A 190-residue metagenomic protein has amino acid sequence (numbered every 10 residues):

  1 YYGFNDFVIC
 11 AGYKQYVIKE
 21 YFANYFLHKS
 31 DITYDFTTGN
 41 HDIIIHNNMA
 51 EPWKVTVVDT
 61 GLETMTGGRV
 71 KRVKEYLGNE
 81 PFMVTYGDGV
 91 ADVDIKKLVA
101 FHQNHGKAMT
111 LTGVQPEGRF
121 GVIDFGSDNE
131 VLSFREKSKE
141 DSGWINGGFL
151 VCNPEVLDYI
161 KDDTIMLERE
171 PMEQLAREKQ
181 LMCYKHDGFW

Functional and structural regions predicted by a protein language model:
Y1-Y86, K97: Conserved N-terminal catalytic core of the sugar/cofactor nucleotidyltransferase
Y2, Y76, N104-H105, E178: Alpha-helix C-cap/termination motif
N5-F7, A108-M109, Q180: Residues at the starts of beta-strands that form the adenosine-phosphate
N24-H28, F101-Q103, F125-V131: Short, hinge-like loop/turn segments at secondary-structure boundaries
T64-M65, V122-E136: Acidic/His-rich active-site region of diverse nucleotide-sugar glycosyltransferases
P81-M83, V90, I95-Q103, Q115-G118 (+1 more regions): Catalytic-core segments of class I nucleotidyltransferases/pyrophosphorylases that form NMP-activated intermediates
M109-F125: Short beta-strand-to-loop element that shapes/binds the nucleotide-sugar donor at the catalytic cleft/hinge
